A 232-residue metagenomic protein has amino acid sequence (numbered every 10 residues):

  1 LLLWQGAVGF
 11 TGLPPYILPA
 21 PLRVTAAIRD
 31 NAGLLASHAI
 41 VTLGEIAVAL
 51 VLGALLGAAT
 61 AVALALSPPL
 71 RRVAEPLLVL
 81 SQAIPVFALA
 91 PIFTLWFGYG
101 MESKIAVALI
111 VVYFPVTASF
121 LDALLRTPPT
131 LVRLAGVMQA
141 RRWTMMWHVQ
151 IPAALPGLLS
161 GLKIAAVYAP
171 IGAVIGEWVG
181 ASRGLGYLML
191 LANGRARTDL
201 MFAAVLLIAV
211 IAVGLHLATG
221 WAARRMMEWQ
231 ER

Functional and structural regions predicted by a protein language model:
L1-F10: N-terminal signal-anchor transmembrane alpha helix
F10-A54, L191: Periplasmic/extracellular loop-to-transmembrane helix junction in inner-membrane transport proteins
V48-L78, L95: Transmembrane-helix boundary motif in ABC transporter permease subunits
V79-P115, D122-A123: Generic hydrophobic transmembrane alpha-helix motif, especially the helices
A106-I110, W143-G176, A203, L207-I208 (+2 more regions): Transmembrane alpha-helices
S119-I164, L185, M189: Short cytoplasmic-facing helical segments at TM-TM junctions of multi-pass membrane proteins
L185-A223: Hydrophobic alpha-helical transmembrane segments of polytopic membrane proteins
A223-R232: Short cytosolic juxtamembrane segments of multi-pass membrane proteins
